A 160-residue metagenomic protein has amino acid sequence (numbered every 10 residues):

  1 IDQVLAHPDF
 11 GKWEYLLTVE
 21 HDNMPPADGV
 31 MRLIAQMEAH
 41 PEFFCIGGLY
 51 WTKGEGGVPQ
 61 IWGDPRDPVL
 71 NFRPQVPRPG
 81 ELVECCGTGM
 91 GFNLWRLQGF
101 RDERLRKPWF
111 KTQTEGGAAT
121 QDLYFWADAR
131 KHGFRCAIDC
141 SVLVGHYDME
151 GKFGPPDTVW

Functional and structural regions predicted by a protein language model:
I1-D9, W126-A127: Short, conserved alpha-helix that lines the donor NDP-sugar binding/gating region of sugar-transfer enzymes
F10-M24: Short beta-strand-to-loop acidic/aromatic patch adjacent to the donor-nucleotide binding site
K12-W13, H40-F43, F134: Short, high-confidence coil segments that cap the C-terminus of an alpha-helix and link into the following beta-strand
H21, L97, S141: Residues immediately flanking
P26-Q113: Conserved catalytic core of nucleotide-sugar-dependent glycosyltransferases
D102-W160: C-terminal catalytic/acceptor-binding lobe
